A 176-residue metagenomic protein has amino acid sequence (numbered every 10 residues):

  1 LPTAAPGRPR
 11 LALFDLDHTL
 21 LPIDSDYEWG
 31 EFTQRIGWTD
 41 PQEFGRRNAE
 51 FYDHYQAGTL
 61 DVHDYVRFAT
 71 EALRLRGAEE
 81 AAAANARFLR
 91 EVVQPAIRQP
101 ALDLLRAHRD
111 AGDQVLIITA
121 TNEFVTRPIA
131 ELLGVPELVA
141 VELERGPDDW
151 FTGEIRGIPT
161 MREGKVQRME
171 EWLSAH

Functional and structural regions predicted by a protein language model:
L1-L11, A83, R90-H176: C-terminal cap/substrate-recognition subdomain and adjoining C-terminal extension of metal-dependent phosphatase-like
L1-T59: Active-site neighborhood of HAD-like aspartate-dependent phosphohydrolases
I23, G45, T59, H63 (+2 more regions): Electropositive phosphate-/nucleotide-binding environments in soluble metabolic enzymes
D26-W29, D64-V66, D148-E154: Acidic/polar active-site rim loop that often engages polyanionic ligands
F51-A78, E137-P147: Short, compositionally biased "basic patch" segments
V62-P100: Metal-dependent phosphoesterase signature
